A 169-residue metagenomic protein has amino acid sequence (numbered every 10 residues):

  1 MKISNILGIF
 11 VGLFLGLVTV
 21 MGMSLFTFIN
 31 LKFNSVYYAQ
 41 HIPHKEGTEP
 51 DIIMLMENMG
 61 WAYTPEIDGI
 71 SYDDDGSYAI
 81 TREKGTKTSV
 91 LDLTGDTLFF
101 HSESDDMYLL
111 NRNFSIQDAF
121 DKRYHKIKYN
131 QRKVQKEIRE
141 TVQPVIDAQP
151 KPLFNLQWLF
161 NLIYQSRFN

Functional and structural regions predicted by a protein language model:
M1-N5: Positively charged n-region of N-terminal signal peptides that target proteins for export
I6-G12: Alpha-helical transmembrane segments of integral membrane proteins
G12, G16-L98: N-terminal export/targeting and maturation segments
A62-N169: Extracytoplasmic electrostatic interaction patches
